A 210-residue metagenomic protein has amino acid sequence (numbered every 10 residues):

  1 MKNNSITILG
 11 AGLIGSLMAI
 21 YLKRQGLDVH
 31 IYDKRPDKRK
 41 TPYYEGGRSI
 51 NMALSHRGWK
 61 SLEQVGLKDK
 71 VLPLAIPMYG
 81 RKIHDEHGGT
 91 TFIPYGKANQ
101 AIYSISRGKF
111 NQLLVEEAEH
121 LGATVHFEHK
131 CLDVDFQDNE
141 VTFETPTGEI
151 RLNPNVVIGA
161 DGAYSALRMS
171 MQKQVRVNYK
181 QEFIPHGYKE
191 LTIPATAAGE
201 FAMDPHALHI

Functional and structural regions predicted by a protein language model:
N4-I31: N-terminal Rossmann-like FAD-binding beta1-loop-alpha1 element of flavoenzymes
I14, D37, Y164: Conserved Rossmann-like nucleotide-cofactor binding loop
Y21, L113, E117, S170: Rossmann-fold NAD(P)-dependent oxidoreductase module
K23-G47: Glycine-rich FAD pyrophosphate-binding loop
L27, L67, A123: Short phosphate-binding/catalytic loops that engage adenosine nucleotides
Y43-L113, E117: Active-site-adjacent segment of FAD-dependent monooxygenases/related oxidoreductases
E119-C131: A conserved beta-strand/loop element that lines the FAD pocket in flavoprotein oxidoreductases
L132-D133, D138-I210: Conserved FAD-binding catalytic core of PHBH/FMO-like flavoproteins
